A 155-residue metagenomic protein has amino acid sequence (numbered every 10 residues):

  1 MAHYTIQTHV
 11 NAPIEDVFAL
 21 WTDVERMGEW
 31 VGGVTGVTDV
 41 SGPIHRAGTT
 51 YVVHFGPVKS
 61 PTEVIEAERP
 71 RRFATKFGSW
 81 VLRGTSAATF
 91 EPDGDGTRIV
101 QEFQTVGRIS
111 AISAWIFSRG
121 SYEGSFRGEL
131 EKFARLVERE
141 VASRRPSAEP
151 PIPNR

Functional and structural regions predicted by a protein language model:
M1, P57, V81-R83: Glycine-centered tight beta-turn/hairpin loop motif at sheet-sheet or coil-to-beta transitions
M1-G42, P153-R155: Hydrophobic ligand-binding cavity/cleft-lining segments
I6-T8, T62-E66, G84-P92, F103: Hydrophobic/aromatic beta-strand elements that line small-molecule binding cavities or substrate pockets in beta-rich
N11-E15, I65-P70, T89-R98, R135: A short, structured loop/turn motif at beta-sheet edges
G42-P43, G56, G78-W80, E91: Short polar/acidic secondary-structure junctions
I44-V52, A67-T75: Short, hydrophobic/aromatic-rich segments at coil-to-beta transitions
G78-L82, E102-I109: Short, solvent-exposed aromatic-acidic interface loops
T105-R155: A conserved amphipathic terminal alpha-helix motif
